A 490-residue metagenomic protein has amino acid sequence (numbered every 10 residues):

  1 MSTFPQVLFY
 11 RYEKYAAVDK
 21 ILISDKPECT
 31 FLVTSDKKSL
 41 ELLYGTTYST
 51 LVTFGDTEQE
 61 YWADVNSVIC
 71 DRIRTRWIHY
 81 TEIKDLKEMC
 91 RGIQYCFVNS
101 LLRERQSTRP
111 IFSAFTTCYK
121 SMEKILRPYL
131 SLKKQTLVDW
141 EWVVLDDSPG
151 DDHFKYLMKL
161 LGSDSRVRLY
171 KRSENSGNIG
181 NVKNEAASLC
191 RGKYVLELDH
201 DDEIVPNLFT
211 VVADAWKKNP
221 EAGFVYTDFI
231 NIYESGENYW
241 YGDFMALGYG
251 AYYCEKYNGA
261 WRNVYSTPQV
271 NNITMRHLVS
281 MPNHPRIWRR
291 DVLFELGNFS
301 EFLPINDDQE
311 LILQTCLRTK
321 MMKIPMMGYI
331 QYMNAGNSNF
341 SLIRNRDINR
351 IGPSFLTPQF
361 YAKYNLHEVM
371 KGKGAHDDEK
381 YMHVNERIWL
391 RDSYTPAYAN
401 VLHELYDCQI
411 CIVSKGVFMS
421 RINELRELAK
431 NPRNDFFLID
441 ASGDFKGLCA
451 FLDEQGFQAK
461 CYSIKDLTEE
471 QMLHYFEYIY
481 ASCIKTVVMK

Functional and structural regions predicted by a protein language model:
S2-Q6, I78-S131, I388-D392, A399-I410 (+1 more regions): N-proximal low-complexity "stem/linker" segments adjacent to membrane-targeting elements
K14-Y15, D146-L157, E174-S176, D199 (+1 more regions): A conserved acidic beta->alpha catalytic loop
K133-S173, F436, L452: Acidic donor-binding segment of Leloir-type glycosyltransferases
S173-C190, E424: Glycine-rich, basic loop-to-helix element that forms the pyrophosphate-binding segment of sugar-nucleotide handling
V195: Short aromatic/hydrophobic "clamp" motif used to bind/position activated sugar donors
F209-E255: Conserved donor NDP-sugar-binding/catalytic core segment of glycosyltransferases
P304-L311: Acidic donor-binding loop at a coil-to-helix junction in glycosyltransferase catalytic cores that engages
M327-N334, F340-D378: Catalytic core of nucleotide-sugar-dependent glycosyltransferases
